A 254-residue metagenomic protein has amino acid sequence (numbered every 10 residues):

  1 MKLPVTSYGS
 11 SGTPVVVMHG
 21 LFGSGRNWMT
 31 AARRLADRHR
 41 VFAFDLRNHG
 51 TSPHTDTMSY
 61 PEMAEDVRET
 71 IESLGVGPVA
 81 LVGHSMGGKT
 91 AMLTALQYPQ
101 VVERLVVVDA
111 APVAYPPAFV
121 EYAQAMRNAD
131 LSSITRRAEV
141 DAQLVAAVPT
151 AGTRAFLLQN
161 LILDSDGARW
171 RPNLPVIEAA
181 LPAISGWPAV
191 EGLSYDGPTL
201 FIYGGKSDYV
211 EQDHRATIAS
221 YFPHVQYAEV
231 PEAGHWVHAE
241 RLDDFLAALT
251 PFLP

Functional and structural regions predicted by a protein language model:
P4-P53: Conserved HGGG/HGGXW glycine-rich cap/lid loop of the alpha/beta-hydrolase fold
A64-V79: Conserved acidic catalytic loop of the alpha/beta-hydrolase fold
L81-G83, V108: Short beta-strand immediately N-terminal to the catalytic nucleophile in serine-hydrolase-like folds
G83, G87, A91: Gly/Ala-rich beta-loop-alpha elbow adjacent to hydrolase catalytic centers
M92-Q97, V101-R136: Flexible "cap/lid" loop of the alpha/beta hydrolase fold
P117, S132-A189: Conserved alpha/beta-hydrolase catalytic His-Asp/Glu region
D166-Y221, Q226-E229: Conserved serine/cysteine hydrolase catalytic core
H224-P254: Catalytic active-site module of serine/aspartate enzymes centered on a nucleophile-bearing elbow/loop
